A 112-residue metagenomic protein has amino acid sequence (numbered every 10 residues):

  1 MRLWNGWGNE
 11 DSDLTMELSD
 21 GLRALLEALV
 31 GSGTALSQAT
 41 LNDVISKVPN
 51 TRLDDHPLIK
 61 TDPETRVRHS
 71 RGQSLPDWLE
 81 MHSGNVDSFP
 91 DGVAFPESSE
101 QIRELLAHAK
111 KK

Functional and structural regions predicted by a protein language model:
M1-K112: Noncatalytic alpha-helical scaffold of FAD-dependent oxidoreductases
